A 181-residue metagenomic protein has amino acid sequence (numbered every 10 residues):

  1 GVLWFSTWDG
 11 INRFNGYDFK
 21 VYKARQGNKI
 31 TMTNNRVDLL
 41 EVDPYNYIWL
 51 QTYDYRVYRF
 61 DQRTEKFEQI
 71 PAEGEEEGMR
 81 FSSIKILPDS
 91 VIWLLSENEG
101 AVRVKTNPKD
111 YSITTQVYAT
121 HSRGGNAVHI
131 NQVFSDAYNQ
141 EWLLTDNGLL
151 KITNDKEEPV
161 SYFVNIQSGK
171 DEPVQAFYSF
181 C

Functional and structural regions predicted by a protein language model:
G1-C181: Carboxylate-rich, polar loop motifs that coordinate divalent cations or form catalytic acidic clusters
